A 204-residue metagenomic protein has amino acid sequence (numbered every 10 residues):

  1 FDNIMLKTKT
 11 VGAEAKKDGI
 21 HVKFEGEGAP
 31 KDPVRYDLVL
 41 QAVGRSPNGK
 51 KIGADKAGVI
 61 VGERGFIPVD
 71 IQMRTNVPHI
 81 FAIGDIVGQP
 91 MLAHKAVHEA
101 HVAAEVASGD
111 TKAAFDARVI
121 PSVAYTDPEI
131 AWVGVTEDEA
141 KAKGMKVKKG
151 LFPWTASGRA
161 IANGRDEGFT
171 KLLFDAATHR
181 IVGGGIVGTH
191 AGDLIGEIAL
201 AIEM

Functional and structural regions predicted by a protein language model:
I4-M5, V34, K148-G150: General small-molecule cofactor/ligand-binding pocket signal
L6-G19: A conserved short coil-to-beta-strand element within the FAD-binding core of flavoproteins
L6-T8, F24, E63, L151-P153: Short loop/edge segments at beta-strand edges and connector loops that shape dinucleotide/nucleotide cofactor-binding
K16-K17, E63, A176-T178: Short acidic-glycine loop/turn motifs at beta-strand connectors
D18-V22, K146: Short, hydrophobic/aromatic-rich segments at coil-to-beta transitions
F24-A29, I71, A176: Short acidic, glycine-rich loop/turn motifs
V34-T111: FAD-site-proximal beta/loop scaffold in flavoenzymes
S108-G109, A113, I120, Y125-M204: Flexible, glycine-rich terminal cap/loop adjacent to redox cofactors in electron-transfer oxidoreductases
